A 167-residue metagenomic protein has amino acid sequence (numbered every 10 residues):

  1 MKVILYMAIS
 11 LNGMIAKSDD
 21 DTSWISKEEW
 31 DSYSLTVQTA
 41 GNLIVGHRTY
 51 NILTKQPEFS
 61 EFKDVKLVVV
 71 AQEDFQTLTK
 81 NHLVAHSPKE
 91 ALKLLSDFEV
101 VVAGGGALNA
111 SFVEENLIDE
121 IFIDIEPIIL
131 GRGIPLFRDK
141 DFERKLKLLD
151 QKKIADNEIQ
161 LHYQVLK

Functional and structural regions predicted by a protein language model:
M1-K167: Enzymes that bind and transform nitrogen-containing heteroaromatic metabolites
